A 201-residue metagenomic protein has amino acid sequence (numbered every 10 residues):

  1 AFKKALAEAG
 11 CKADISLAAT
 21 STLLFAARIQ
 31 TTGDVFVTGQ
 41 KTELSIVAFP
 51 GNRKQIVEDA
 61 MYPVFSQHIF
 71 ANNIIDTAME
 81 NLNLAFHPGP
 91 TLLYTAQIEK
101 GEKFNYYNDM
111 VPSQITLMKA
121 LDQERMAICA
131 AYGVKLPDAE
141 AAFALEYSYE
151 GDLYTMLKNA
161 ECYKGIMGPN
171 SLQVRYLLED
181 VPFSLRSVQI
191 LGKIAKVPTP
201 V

Functional and structural regions predicted by a protein language model:
F2-E102: Rossmann-fold dinucleotide-binding core
I29, E58, I98, F104 (+3 more regions): Generic alpha-helix signal with a bias toward terminal, lower-confidence helices and secondary-structure junctions
F36-T38, F104-N105, G165-P169: A short alpha-helix capping/helix-coil boundary motif
I46, D109-M110, Q173: Residue-level detector of alpha-helix boundaries and kinks
F65-A71, A96-M126: A conserved active-site cap/scaffold subdomain adjacent to cofactor or substrate pockets
I115-V201: NAD(P)-dependent Rossmann-like dehydrogenase/reductase catalytic/cofactor-binding core
